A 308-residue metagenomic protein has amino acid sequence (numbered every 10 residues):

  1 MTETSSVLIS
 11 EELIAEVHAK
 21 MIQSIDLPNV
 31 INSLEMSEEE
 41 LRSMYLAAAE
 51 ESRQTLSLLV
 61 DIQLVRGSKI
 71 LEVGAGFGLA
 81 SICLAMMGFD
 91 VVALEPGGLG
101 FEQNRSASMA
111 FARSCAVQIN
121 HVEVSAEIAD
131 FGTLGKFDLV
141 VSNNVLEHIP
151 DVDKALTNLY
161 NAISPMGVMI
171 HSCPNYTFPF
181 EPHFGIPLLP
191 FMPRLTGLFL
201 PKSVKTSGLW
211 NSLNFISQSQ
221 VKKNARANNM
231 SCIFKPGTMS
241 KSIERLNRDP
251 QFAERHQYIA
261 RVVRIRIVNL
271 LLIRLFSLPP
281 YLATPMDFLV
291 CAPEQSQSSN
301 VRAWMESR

Functional and structural regions predicted by a protein language model:
M1-L139, Y281-R308: Conserved N-terminal segment of class I S-adenosyl-L-methionine
L41-M44, N143, S207-S212: Surface-exposed cleft-lining segments at the edges of enzyme active sites
I82-A85, L156-Y160: A structural alpha-helix within SAM-dependent methyltransferase catalytic domains
F111, P150-N158, V168-W304: S-adenosyl-L-methionine-dependent methyltransferase catalytic module, highlighting the catalytic core
A126-D130, E147, F178: Active-site micro-motifs of SAM-dependent methyltransferase domains
L139-P150: A short SAM/SAH-binding and catalytic strip from SAM-dependent methyltransferases
